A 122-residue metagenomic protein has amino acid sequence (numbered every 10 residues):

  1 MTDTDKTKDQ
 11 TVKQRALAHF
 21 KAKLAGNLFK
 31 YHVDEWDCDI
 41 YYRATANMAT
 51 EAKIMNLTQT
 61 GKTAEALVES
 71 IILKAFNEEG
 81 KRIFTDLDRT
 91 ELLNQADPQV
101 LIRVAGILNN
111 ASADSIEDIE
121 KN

Functional and structural regions predicted by a protein language model:
M1-M55, Q59, N122: Short, charged/polar N-terminal "headpieces" of proteins
W36-N122: Short, surface-exposed, charged amphipathic helix/loop patches that serve as local interaction elements
